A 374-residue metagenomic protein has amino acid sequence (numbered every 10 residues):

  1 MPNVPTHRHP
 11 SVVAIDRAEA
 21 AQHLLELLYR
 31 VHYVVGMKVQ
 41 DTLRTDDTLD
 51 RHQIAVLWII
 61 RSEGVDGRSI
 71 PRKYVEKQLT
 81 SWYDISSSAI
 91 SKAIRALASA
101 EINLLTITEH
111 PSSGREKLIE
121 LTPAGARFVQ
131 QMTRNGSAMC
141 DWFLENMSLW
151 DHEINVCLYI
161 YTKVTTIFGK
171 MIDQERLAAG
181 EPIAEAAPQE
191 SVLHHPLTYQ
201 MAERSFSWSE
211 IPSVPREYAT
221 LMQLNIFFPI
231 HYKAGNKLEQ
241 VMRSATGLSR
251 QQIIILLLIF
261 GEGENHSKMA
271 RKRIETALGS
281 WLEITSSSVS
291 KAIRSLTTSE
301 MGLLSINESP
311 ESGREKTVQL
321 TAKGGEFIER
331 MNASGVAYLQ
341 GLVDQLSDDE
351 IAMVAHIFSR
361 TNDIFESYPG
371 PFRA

Functional and structural regions predicted by a protein language model:
M1-D47, R51, I102, E181-T246: N-terminal leader segment of winged-helix/HTH proteins
A20, L49, I85, L121 (+6 more regions): Alpha-helical hairpin
H23-K38, A124, V156-I167, Q223-L238 (+3 more regions): C-terminal ligand-sensing/allosteric alpha-helical core of TetR-family HTH transcriptional regulators
L28, H32, S87, V129 (+5 more regions): Amphipathic, non-transmembrane alpha-helical scaffold segments
V39-S86, I94, L238-T285, I293: N-terminal helix-turn-helix DNA-binding core of bacterial DNA-binding proteins
A98-N155, S295-A352: Charged, amphipathic alpha-helical coiled-coil/dimerization segments
R134-V192, A333-A374: Terminal interaction helix/tail motif
